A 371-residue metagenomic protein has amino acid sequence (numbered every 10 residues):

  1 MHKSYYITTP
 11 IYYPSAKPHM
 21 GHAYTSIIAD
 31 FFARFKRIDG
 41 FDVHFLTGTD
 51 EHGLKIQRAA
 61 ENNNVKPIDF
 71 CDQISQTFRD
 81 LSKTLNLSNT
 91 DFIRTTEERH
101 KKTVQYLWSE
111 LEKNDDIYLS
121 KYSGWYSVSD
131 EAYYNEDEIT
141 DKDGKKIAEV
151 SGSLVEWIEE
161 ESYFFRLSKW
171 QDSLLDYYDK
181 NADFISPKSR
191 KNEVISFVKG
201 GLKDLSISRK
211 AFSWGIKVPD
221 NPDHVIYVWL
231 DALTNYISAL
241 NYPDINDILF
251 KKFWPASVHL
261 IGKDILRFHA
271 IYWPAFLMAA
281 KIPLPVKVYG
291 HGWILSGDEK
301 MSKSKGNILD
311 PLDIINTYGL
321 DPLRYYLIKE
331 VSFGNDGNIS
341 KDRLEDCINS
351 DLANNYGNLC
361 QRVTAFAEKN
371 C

Functional and structural regions predicted by a protein language model:
M1-L119: N-terminal Rossmann-like or analogous alpha/beta NTP/dinucleotide-binding catalytic cores that position adenine
H2-G40, L46-T47, R99-T103, I147-K369: Structured secondary-structure scaffolds
L85-R94, E112-W125, D137-D141, E156-I158 (+3 more regions): Short secondary-structure capping/junction motifs at helix and strand boundaries
Y106-S109, N135, S302-S304: Short, surface-exposed amphipathic charged segments that create phosphate/polyanion-binding patches used for binding
W125-S127, F165: Short beta-strand element of the conserved SAM-dependent methyltransferase core
V128-S129, V150: Short, cysteine/histidine-rich loop/knuckle motifs that typically chelate Zn2+
